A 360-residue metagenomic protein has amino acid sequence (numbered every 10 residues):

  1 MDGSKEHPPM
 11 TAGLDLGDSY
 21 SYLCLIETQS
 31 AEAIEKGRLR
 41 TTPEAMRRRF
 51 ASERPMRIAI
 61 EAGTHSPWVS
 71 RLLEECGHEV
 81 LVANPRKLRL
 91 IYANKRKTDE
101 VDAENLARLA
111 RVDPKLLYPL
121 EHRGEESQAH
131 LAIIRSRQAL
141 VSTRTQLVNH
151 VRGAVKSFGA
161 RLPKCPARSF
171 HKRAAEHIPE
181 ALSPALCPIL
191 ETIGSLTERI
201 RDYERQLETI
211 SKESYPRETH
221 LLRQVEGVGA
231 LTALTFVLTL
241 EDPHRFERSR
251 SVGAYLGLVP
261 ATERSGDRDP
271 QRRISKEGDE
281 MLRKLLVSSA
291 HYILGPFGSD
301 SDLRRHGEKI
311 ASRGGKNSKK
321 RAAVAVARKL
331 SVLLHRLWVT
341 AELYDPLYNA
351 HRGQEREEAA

Functional and structural regions predicted by a protein language model:
M1-M10, E32, K36, A350-A360: Intrinsically disordered, low-complexity and often Lys/Arg-enriched segments
K5-E27, L106, L140: Gly/Thr-rich phosphate-binding beta-strand-loop-beta motif of the actin/hexokinase/Hsp70
S19-E44: Short glycine-rich, Thr/Ser-proximal phosphate-binding strand/loop in the N-terminal lobe of ATP-dependent enzymes
R40-R57: Short, basic/hydrophobic alpha-helical segments
E74, L81-L120, F170-A175, R268-E277: Short alpha-helix plus adjacent loop in nuclease-associated cores
A132-L221: Glycine-rich, often acidic, oxyanion-interacting loops/wings at catalytic, nucleic-acid, or phospho-protein interfaces
H220-Q224, A230, L234-G315, K319 (+1 more regions): Phosphate-backbone recognition surface of nucleic-acid-processing proteins
D267, G307-A360: Low-complexity, acidic/Ser/Thr- and charged residue-rich accessory regions of DNA metabolism proteins
